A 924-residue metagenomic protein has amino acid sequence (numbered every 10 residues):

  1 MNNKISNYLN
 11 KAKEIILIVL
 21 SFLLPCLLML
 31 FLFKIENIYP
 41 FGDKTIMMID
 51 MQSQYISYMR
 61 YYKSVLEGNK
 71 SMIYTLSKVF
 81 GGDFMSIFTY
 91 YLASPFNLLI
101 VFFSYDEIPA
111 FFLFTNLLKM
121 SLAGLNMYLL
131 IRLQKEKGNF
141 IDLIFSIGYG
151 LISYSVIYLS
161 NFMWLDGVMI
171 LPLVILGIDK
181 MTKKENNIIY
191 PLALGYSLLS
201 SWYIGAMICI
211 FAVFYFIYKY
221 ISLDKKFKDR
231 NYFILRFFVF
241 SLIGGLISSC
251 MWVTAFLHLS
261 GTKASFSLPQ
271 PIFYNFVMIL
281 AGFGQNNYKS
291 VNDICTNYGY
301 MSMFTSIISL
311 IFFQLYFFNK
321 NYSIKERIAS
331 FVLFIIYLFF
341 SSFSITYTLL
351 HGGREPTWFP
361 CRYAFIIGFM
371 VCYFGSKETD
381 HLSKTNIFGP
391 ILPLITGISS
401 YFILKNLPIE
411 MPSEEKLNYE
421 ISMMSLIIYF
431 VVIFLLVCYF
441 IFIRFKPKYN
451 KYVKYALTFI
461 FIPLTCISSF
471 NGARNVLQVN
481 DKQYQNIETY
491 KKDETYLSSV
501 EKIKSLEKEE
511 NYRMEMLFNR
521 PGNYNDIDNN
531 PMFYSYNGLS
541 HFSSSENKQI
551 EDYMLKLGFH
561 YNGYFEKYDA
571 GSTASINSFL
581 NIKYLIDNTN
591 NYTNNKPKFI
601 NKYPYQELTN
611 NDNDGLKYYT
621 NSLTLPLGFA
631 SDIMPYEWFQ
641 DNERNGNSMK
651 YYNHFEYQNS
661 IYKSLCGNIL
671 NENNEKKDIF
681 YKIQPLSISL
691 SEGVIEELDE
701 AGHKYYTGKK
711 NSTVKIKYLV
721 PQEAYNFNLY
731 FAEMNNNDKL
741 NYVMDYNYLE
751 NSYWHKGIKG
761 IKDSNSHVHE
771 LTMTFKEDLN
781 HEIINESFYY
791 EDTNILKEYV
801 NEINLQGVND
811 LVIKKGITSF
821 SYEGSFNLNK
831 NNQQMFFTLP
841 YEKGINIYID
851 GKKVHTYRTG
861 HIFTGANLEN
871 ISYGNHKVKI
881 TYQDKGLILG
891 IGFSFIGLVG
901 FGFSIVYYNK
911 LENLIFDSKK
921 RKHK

Functional and structural regions predicted by a protein language model:
M1-I38, Y232, R236, K451-F461 (+1 more regions): Start-transfer (signal-anchor) and selected internal transmembrane alpha helices of multi-pass inner/ER membrane
N3, N10, Y58, N673-K924: Active-site-proximal, structured, solvent-exposed surfaces of multi-pass membrane proteins that position macromolecular
F22-P25, L117-Q134, N139-S222, F233-G261 (+1 more regions): Membrane-embedded helix bundles of polyisoprenyl
P25-M127, I147-V168, M207, W252 (+5 more regions): Membrane-interface coil-to-helix junctions
L30-I38, F96, F102-D106, F140-N161 (+6 more regions): Membrane-interface helix-loop junctions at the exits of transmembrane helices
K78, P463-I487, K504-F579, L625 (+5 more regions): Extracytoplasmic/lumenal acceptor-recognition loop(s) of multi-pass membrane glycoenzymes
A93-S94, F276-N319, P360-V371, S422-L436 (+1 more regions): Alpha-helical transmembrane segments at the extracellular/periplasmic loop-to-helix junctions of multi-pass membrane
E185, I204, I328-Y347, R354-K492 (+1 more regions): Contiguous transmembrane helix-bundle modules in multi-pass membrane proteins
